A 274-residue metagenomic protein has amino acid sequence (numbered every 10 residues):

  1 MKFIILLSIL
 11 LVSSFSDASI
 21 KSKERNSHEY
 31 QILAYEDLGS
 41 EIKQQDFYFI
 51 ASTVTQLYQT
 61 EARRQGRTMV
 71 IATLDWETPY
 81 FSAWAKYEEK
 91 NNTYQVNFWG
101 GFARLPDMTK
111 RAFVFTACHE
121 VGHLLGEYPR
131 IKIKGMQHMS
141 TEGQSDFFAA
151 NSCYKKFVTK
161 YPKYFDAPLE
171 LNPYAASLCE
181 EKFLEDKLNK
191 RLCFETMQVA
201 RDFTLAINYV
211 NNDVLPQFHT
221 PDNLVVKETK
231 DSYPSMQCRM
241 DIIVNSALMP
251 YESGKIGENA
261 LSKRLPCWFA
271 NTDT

Functional and structural regions predicted by a protein language model:
M1-L7: Sec-dependent signal peptide recognition, specifically the positively charged N-region followed immediately by
S16-A18: Boundary at the C-terminal end of the N-terminal hydrophobic targeting segment
R25-I42: Acidic/histidine-rich, surface-exposed loop or edge segments in extracytoplasmic proteins
Q44-N92: Auxiliary, metal-adjacent structural segments of Zn-dependent hydrolase domains
Y80-K110, V121-Y128: Active-site scaffold of zinc-dependent metalloenzymes
V121-H138, Q144, N151-Y161: Catalytic Zn2+-binding segment of zinc metalloproteases
F157-T274: Long, well-structured alpha-helical subdomains associated with metal-dependent extracellular/ecto-lumenal hydrolases
